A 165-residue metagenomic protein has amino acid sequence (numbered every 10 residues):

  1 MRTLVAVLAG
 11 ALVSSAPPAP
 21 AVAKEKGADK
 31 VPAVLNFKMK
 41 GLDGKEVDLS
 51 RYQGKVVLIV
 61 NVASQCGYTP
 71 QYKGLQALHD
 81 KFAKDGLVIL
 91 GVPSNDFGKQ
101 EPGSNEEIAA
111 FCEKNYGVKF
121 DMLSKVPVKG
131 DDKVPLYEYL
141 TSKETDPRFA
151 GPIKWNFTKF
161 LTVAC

Functional and structural regions predicted by a protein language model:
M1-T3: Positively charged n-region of N-terminal signal peptides that target proteins for export
V5-S15: Bacterial N-terminal signal peptides
V22-S50, P135: N-terminal "domain-start" segment that seeds a small globular fold
G41, N61-Q65: Amphipathic alpha-helical repeat scaffolds
K55-V56, S64-Q65, T69-P93, E113-Y116: Conserved helix-turn-beta segment immediately C-terminal to the redox Cys motif in thioredoxin-like folds
G86-G103, K119-G130: Thiol-based oxidoreductase modules, predominantly thioredoxin-like and allied folds used for disulfide exchange
G117-C165: Thiol/selenol-based redox catalytic cores and closely related redox-interacting motifs
